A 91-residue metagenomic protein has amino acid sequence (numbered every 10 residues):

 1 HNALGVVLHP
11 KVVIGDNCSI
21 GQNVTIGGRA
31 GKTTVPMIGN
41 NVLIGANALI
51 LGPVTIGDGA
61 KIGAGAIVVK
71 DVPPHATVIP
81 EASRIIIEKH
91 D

Functional and structural regions predicted by a protein language model:
H1-P10, G15-D16, G21-Q22, G27-G28 (+9 more regions): Left-handed beta-helix
H90-D91: Terminal amphipathic alpha-helical/low-complexity segments used for targeting or macromolecular assembly
